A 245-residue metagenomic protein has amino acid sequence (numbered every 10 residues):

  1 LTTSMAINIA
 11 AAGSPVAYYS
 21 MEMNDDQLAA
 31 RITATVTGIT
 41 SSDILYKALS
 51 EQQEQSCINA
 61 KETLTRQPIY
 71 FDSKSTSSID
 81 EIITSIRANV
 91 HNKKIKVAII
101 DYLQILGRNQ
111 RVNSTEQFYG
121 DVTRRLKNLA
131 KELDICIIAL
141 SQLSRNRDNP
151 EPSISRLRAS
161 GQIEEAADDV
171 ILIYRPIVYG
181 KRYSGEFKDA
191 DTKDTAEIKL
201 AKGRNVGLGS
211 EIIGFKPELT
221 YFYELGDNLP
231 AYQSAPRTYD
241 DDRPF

Functional and structural regions predicted by a protein language model:
L1: Walker A/P-loop
S4, N8-K94, R108, E132 (+2 more regions): Cytosolic-facing regulatory segments adjacent to core modules
M21-M23, I135, A139-Q142: Conserved H-loop
Q27-L28, I105-N109, N146-N149: Short acidic/His/Gly/Ser-rich catalytic and metal-binding motifs that mark active-site loops of diverse hydrolases
G38, I79-I95, D121-L133, N146-F245: C-terminal regions of RecA-like/P-loop NTPase motor modules
I95-A139: Helical hairpin unit composed of two closely spaced alpha helices linked by a short loop
